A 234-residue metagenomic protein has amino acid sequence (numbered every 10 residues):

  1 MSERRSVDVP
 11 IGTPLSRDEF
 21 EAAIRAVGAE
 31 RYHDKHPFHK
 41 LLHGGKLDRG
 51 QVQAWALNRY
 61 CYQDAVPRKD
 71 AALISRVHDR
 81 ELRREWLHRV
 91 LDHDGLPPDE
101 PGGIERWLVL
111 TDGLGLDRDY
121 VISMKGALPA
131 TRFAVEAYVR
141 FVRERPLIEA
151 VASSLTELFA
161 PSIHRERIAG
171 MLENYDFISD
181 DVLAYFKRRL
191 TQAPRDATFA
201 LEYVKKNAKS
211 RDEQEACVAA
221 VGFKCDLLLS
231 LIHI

Functional and structural regions predicted by a protein language model:
R4-V7, F20-L47, V66: Short alpha-helical hairpin
T13-F20, V77: Anionic, Ser/Thr-rich low-complexity intrinsically disordered regions
F20-E21, A26, R84-Y185, D226: Active-site-proximal alpha-helical scaffolds that flank and shape metal-associated catalytic sites
P37-D48, V66-H88, R167-S179: Helix-loop segments that flank and shape redox-cofactor active sites
G44, Q51-N58, E149-A152, Y185 (+2 more regions): Non-transmembrane, amphipathic alpha-helical segments
Q51-P101, E105: Extended cationic-aromatic binding surfaces that line active-site or macromolecule-binding grooves and engage
Y185-Q192, E202-L229: C-terminal, helix-dominated tail/subdomain
I232-I234: Conserved small/polar residues in nucleotide/adenosyl-binding loops
